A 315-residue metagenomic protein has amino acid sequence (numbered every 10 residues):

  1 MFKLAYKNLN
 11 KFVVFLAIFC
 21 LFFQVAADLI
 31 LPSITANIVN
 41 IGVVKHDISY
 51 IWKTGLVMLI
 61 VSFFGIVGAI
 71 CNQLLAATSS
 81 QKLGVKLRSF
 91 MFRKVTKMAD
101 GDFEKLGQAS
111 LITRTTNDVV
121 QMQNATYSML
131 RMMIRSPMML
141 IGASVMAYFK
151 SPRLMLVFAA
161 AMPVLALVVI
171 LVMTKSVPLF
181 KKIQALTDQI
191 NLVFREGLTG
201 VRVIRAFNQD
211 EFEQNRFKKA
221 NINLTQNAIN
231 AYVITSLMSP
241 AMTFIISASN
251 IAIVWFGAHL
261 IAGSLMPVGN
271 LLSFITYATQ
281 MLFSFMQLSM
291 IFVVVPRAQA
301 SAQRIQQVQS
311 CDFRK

Functional and structural regions predicted by a protein language model:
M1-L31, T35, V43-V57, C71-A76 (+12 more regions): Membrane-integrated ABC transporters
K7, F15, F19, L31 (+9 more regions): Internal alpha-helical transmembrane segments of multi-pass membrane proteins, especially GPCRs
N8-K11, L75, K97-G101, N117-L130 (+6 more regions): An intracellular "coupling" helix at the cytosolic face of ABC transporter transmembrane type-1 domains
L9, V13-V25, V67, S128-I183 (+1 more regions): Transmembrane helices of ABC transporter permease
F23-A27, L31, L59, F63-S80 (+6 more regions): Hydrophobic alpha-helical membrane-associated segments
P32-A36, Q73, R88-F92, A109 (+9 more regions): Alpha-helical transmembrane segments of polytopic integral membrane proteins, especially the permease/helical cores
D47-I51, M146-A160, N230-R304, V308-Q309: Helix-loop-helix
